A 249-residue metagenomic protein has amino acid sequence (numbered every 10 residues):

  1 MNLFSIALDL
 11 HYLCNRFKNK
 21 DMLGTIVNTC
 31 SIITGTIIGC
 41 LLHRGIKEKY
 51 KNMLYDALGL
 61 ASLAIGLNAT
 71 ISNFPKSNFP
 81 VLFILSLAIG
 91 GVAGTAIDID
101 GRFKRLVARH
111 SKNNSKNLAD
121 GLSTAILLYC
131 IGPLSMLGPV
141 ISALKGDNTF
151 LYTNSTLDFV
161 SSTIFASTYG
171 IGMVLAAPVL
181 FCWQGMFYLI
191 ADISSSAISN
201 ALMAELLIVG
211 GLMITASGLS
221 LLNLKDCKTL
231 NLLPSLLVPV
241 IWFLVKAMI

Functional and structural regions predicted by a protein language model:
S5, H11-K18: Short, positively charged and aromatic/hydrophobic N-terminal segments
D21-V27, Y50-K51, N73-F83, L144-F150 (+2 more regions): Interfacial loop-to-helix junctions that mark the boundaries of transmembrane helices in multi-pass membrane
V27, S31-G35, G39, H43 (+16 more regions): Alpha-helical transmembrane segments in multi-pass membrane proteins
N52-S86: Glycine/small-residue-rich interface belts in oligomeric ring/scaffold proteins and their assembly partners
L82-L118: Glycine/small-residue-rich loop that forms an oxyanion/phosphate-binding "nest" at active or ligand-binding sites
N117-I193: Helix-loop-helix junctions within the multi-pass membrane cores of secondary transporters/permeases
L219-L237: Interfacial loop-to-transmembrane junctions
F243-I249: Juxtamembrane boundary at the C-terminal end of a transmembrane helix
